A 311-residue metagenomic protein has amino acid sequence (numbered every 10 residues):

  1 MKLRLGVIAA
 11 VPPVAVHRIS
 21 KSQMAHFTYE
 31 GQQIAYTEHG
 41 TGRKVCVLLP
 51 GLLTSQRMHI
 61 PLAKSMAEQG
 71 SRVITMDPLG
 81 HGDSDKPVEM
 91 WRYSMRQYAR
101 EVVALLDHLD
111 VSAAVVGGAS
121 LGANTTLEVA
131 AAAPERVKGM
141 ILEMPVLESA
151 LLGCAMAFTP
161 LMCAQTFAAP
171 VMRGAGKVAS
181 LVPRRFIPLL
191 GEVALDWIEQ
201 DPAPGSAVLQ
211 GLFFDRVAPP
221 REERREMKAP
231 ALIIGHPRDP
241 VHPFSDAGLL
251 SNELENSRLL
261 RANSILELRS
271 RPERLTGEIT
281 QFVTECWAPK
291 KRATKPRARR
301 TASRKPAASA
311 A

Functional and structural regions predicted by a protein language model:
Q32-D85: Conserved HGGG/HGGXW glycine-rich cap/lid loop of the alpha/beta-hydrolase fold
P78-G117: Active-site loop/oxyanion-hole signature of alpha/beta-hydrolase fold enzymes
G118, G122, T126: Gly/Ala-rich beta-loop-alpha elbow adjacent to hydrolase catalytic centers
L127, A131-A132, K138-F167: Flexible "cap/lid" loop of the alpha/beta hydrolase fold
V193-E222: Hydrophobic, aromatic-rich cap/lid helix
M227, I233-G235: Short beta-strand/loop motif that positions the catalytic acidic residue of the alpha/beta-hydrolase fold
P240-D246: Conserved alpha/beta-hydrolase "acid-adjacent" motif
S257-A311: Catalytic active-site module of serine/aspartate enzymes centered on a nucleophile-bearing elbow/loop
